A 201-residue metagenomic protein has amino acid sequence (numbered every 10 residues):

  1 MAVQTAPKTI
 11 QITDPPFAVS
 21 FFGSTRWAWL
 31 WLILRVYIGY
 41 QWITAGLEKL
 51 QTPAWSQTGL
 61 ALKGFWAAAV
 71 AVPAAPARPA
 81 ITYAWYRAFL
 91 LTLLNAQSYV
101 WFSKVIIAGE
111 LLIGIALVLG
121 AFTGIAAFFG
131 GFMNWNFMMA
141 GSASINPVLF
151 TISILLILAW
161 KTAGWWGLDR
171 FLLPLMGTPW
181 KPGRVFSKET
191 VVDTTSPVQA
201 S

Functional and structural regions predicted by a protein language model:
M1-I115, L119-S201: Extended, low-polarity transmembrane helix blocks
